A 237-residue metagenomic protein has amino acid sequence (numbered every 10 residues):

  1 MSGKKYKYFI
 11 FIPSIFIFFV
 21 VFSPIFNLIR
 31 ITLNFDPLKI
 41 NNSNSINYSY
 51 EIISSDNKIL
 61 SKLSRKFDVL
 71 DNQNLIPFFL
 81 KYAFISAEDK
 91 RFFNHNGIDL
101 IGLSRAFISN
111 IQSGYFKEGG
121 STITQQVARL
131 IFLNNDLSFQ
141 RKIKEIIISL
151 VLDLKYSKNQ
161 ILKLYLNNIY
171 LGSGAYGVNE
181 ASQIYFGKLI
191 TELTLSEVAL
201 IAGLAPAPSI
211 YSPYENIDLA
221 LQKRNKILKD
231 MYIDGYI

Functional and structural regions predicted by a protein language model:
M1-I237: Juxtamembrane regions of bacterial inner-membrane/periplasmic proteins, predominantly the peptidoglycan biogenesis
